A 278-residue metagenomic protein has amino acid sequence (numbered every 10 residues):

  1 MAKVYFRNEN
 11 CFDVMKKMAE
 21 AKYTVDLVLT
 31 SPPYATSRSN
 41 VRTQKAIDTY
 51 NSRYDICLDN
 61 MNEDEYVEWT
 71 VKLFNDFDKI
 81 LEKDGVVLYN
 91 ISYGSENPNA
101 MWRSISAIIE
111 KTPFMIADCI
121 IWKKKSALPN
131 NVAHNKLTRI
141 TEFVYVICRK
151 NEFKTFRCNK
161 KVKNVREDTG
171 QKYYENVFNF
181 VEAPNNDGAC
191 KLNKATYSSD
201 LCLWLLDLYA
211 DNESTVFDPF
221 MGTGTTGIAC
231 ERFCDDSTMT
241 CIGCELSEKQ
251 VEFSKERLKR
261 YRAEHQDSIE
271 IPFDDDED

Functional and structural regions predicted by a protein language model:
M1-K17, K255-D278: S-adenosyl-L-methionine
A2-F253: Core catalytic lobe of class I
